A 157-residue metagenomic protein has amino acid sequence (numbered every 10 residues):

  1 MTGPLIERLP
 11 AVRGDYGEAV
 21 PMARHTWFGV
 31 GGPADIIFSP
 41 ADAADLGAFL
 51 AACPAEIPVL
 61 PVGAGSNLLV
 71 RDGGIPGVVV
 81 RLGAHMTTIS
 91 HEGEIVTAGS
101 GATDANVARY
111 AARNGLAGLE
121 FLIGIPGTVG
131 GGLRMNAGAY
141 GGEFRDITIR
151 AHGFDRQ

Functional and structural regions predicted by a protein language model:
M1-A23: N-terminal accessory segments
M22-I57, R71-L116, E143-Q157: N-terminal glycine-rich flavin-associated loop
G118-I123: A short, small-residue-rich loop immediately preceding and capping a beta-strand
G127: An amphipathic, basic-hydrophobic helix/alpha-beta surface used to engage anionic, phosphate-rich ligands or surfaces
G131, A137-G141: Core subunits and conserved enzymes of cellular information-processing and envelope-translocation systems across
